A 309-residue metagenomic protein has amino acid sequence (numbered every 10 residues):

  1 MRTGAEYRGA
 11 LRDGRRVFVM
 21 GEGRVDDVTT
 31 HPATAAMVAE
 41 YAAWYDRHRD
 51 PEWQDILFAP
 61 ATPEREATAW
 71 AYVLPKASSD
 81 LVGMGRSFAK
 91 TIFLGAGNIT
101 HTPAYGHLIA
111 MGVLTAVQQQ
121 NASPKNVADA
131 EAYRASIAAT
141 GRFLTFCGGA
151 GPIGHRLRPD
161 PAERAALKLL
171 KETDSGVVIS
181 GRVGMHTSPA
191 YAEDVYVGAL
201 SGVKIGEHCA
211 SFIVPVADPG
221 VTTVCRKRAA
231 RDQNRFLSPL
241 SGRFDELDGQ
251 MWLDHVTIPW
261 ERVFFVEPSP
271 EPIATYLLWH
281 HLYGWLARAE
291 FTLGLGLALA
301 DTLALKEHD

Functional and structural regions predicted by a protein language model:
M1-W44: N-terminal-proximal low-complexity accessory segments that begin disordered and transition into the first
G14, W44, S136, T140 (+2 more regions): Generic, well-ordered alpha-helical scaffold segments in large soluble proteins
G14-M20, E271-L277, L297: Short acidic (Asp/Glu) and glycine-rich catalytic loops that position anionic groups and cofactors
V28, V127, E131, P189 (+3 more regions): Conserved structured core elements
A39-I56, S201-A217: Short, solvent-exposed cationic patches
D46-T145: Internal helix-loop-helix
A150-H281: FAD-binding core of flavoproteins
H281-D309: Extended amphipathic alpha-helical segments enriched in small hydrophobics
